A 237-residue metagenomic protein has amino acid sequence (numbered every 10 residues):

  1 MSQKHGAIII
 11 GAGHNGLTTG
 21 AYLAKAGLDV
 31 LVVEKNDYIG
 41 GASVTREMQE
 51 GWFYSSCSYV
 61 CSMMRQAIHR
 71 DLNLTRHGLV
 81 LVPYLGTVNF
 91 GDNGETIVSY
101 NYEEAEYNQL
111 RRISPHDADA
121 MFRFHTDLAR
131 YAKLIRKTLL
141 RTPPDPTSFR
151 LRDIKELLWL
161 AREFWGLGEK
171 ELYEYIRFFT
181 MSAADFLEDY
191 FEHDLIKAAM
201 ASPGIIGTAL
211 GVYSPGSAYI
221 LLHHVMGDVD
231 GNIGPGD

Functional and structural regions predicted by a protein language model:
M1, M48, M63-M64, M121 (+4 more regions): Detector for methionine-enriched segments
M1-Q3, P235: Charged interaction patches that mediate protein-protein contacts
Q3-T147: N-terminal glycine-rich phosphate/pyrophosphate-binding loop and immediately adjacent elements
A129-D237: Active-site/ligand-binding neighborhood in enzyme catalytic cores
